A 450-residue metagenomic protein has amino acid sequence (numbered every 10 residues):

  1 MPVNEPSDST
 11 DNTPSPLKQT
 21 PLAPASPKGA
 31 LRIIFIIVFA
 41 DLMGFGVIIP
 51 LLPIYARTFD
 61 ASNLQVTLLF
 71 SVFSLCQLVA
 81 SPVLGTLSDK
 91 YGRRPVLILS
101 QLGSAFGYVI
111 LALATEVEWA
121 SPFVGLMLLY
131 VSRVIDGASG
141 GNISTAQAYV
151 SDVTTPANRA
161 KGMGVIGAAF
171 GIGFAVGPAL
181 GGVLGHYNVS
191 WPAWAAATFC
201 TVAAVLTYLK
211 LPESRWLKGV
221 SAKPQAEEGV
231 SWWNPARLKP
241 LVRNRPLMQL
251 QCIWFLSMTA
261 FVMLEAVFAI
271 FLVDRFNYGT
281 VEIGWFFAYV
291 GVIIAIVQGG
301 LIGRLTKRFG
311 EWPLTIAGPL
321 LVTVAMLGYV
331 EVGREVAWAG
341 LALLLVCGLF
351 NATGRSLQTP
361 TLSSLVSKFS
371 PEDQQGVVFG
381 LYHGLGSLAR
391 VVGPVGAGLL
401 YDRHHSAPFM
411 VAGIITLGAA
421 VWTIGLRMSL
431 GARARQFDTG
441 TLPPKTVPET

Functional and structural regions predicted by a protein language model:
P16-K28, P212-I253, L442-T450: Juxtamembrane intracellular "pre-TM" segments in multi-pass secondary transporters
F39, G107, A120-G141, A339-L357: Hydrophobic core of transmembrane alpha-helices in multi-pass small-molecule transporters, especially MFS/SLC-type
P50-L64, A266-I283: Short amphipathic helix-loop junctions that connect adjacent transmembrane helices in Major Facilitator Superfamily/SLC
S81-G92, V297-E311, Y401: Helix-to-loop junctions at the C-terminal end of transmembrane segments in multipass secondary transporters
K90-Q101, K307-L320: Cytoplasmic membrane-interface "Motif A"-like loop-to-helix N-cap segments of 12-TM Major Facilitator Superfamily
L102-P122, L321-A337: C-terminal ends and interior cores of transmembrane alpha-helices in multi-pass membrane transporters/permeases
Y130-G171: Cytoplasmic helix-loop-helix junction between adjacent transmembrane helices in 12-TM secondary transporters
W312-L362: C-terminal transmembrane helical hairpin of 12-TM major facilitator-type secondary transporters
